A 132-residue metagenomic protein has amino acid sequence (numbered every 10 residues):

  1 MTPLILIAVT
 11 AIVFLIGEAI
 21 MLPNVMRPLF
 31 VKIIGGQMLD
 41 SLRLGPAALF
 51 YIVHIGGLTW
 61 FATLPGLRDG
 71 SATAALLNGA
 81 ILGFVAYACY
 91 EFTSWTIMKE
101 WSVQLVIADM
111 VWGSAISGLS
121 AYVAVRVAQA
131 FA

Functional and structural regions predicted by a protein language model:
M1-A132: Juxtamembrane/disordered regions of integral membrane proteins
